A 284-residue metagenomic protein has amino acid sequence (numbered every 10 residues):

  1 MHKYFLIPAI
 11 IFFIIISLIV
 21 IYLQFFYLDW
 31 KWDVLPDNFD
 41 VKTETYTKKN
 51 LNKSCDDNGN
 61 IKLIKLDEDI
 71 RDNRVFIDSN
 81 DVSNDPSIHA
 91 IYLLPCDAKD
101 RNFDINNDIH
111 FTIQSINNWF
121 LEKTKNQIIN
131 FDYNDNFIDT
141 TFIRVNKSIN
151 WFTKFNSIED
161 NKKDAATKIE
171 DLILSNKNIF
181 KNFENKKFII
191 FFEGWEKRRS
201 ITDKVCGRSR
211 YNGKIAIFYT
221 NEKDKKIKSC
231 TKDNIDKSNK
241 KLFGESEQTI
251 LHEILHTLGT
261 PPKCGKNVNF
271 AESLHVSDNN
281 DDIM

Functional and structural regions predicted by a protein language model:
M1-I14: N-terminal Sec-pathway targeting helices
L18-V34: Membrane-interface motif at the C-terminal end of an N-terminal transmembrane signal
W30-K187, F192-I201, T231-N234: Propeptide-to-catalytic entry region of secreted or membrane-anchored zinc metalloproteases
N60-K62, N212, D236, F270: Secreted/processed peptides and extracellular or luminal domains of membrane proteins
P86, N185, K214, E245 (+1 more regions): Residues that flank catalytic or metal-binding motifs in active/ligand-binding sites
I88-Y92, K187-F191, A216-Y219, H256-T257 (+1 more regions): Structural recognition of the beta-strand scaffold that forms the well-ordered cores of secreted hydrolase catalytic
R199-L242: Active-site scaffold of zinc-dependent metalloenzymes
K225-M284: The catalytic-center signature of Zn2+-dependent metalloproteases
